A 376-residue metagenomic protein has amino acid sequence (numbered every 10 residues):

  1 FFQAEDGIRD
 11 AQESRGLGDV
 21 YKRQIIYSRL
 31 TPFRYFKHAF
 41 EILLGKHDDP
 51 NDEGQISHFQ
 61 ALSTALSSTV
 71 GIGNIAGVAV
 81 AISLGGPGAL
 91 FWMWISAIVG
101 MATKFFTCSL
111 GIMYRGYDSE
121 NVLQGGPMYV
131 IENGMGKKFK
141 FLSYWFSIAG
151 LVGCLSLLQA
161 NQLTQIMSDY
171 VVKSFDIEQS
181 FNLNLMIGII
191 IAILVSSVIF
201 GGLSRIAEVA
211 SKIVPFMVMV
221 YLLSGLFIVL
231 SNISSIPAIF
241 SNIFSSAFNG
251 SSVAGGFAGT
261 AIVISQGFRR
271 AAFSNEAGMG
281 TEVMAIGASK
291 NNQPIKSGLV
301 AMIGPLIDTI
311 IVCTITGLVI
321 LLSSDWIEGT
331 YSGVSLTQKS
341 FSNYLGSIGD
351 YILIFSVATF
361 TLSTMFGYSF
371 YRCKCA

Functional and structural regions predicted by a protein language model:
F1-Y21: Single conserved hydrophobic/aromatic residue that forms the stacking wall/gate of nucleotide- or nucleobase-binding
R9, R15, I25-I75, E120 (+2 more regions): Membrane-interface "cap" regions at the ends of multi-pass membrane proteins
R15, D19-A39, S83-N121, D308-C313: Extracellular loop-to-transmembrane helix junctions
D19, W94, S143-S147, V172-G201 (+2 more regions): Transmembrane alpha-helical segments of multi-pass small-molecule transport proteins
K22-R23, S28-F40, T164-M167, L183-N232 (+2 more regions): Membrane-interface loop-to-helix entry segments
N51-Q55, P87-M93, N133, K137-W145 (+1 more regions): Membrane-interface alpha-helices at helix entry/exit sites of multi-pass transporters
L84, M93-A97, M101-G116, N121-F175 (+2 more regions): Hydrophobic transmembrane alpha-helices that form the core helical bundles of multi-pass secondary transporters
T107-S119, L226-N242, S252-G256, A288-N291 (+2 more regions): Extracellular/periplasmic helix-exit of transmembrane alpha-helices
